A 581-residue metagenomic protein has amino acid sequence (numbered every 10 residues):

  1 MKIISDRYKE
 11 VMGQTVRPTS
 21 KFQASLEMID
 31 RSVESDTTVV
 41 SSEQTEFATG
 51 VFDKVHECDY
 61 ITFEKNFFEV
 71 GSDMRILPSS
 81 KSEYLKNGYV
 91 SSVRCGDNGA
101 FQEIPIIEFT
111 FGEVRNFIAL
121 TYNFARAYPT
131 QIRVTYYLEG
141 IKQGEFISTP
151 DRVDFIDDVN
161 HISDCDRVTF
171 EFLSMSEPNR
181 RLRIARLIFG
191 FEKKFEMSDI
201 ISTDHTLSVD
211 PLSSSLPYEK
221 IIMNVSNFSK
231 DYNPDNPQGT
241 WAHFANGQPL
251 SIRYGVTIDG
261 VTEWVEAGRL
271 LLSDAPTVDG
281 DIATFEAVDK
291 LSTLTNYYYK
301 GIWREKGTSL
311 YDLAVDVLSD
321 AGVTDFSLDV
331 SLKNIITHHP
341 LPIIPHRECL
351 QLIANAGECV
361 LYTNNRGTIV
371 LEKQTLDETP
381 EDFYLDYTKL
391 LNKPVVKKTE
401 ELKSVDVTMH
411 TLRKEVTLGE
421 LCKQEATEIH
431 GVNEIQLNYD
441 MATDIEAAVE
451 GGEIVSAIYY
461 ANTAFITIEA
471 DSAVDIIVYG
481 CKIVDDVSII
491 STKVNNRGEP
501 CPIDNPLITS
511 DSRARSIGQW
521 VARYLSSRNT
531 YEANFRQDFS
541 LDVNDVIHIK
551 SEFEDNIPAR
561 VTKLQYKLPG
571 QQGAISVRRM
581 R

Functional and structural regions predicted by a protein language model:
M1-R304, N355-A356, G419-C481, S526-T530 (+4 more regions): Assembly/oligomerization scaffold segments
S198-N224, A321, H410-R413, V494-R528: Short beta-strand/loop turn elements enriched in aromatics
V256-I258, E552-I557: Short, charged beta-turn/beta-strand-edge "cap" motif at the junction between a beta-strand and an adjacent loop
D312-D316, R347-N355: Solvent-exposed, polar/charged alpha-helical surfaces in well-ordered, non-transmembrane soluble domains, broadly
L313-L341: N-terminal export/assembly leaders
E358-E381: Extended amphipathic alpha-helical segments with heptad-repeat/coiled-coil character used for oligomerization, fusion
A473-N505: C-terminal, non-catalytic macromolecule-binding modules
N556-Y566: Low-complexity, intrinsically disordered Gly/Pro/Thr-rich segments
